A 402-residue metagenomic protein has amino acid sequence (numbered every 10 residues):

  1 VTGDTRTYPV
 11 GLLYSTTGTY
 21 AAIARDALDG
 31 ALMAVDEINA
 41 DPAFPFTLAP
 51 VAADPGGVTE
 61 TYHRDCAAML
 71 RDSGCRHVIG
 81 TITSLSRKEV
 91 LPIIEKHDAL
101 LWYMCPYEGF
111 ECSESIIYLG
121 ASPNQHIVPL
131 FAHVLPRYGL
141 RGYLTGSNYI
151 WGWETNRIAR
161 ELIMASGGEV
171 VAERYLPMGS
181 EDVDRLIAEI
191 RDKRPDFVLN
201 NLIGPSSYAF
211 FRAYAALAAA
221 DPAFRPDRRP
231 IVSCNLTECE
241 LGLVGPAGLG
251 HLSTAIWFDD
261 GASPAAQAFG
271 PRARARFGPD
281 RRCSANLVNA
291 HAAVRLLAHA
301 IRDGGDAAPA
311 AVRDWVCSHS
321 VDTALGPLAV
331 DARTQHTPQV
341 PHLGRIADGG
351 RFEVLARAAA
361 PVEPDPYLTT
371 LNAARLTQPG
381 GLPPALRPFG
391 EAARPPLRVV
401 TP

Functional and structural regions predicted by a protein language model:
D4, G11-G30, A53-G57, R282-N286: Extracytoplasmic "Venus flytrap"
D26-A27, D41-G109: Beta-alpha junction/loop-to-helix N-cap segments that form part of ligand/metal-binding clefts
D41-G57, S113-S115, I163-S180: Short beta-strand elements in bilobed, periplasmic/extracellular small-molecule ligand-binding domains
L70-I82, W102-M104, Y143-L144, R194-F210 (+2 more regions): Periplasmic-binding protein-like
I116-R174: An alpha-beta-alpha
Y214-H291: Extracellular/periplasmic periplasmic-binding protein-like sensory domains
R302-D314: Short, charged, surface-exposed loops that flank catalytic or proteolytic processing sites
A324-P402: Solvent-exposed, acidic/polar segments of extracytosolic/periplasmic ligand-binding ectodomains
